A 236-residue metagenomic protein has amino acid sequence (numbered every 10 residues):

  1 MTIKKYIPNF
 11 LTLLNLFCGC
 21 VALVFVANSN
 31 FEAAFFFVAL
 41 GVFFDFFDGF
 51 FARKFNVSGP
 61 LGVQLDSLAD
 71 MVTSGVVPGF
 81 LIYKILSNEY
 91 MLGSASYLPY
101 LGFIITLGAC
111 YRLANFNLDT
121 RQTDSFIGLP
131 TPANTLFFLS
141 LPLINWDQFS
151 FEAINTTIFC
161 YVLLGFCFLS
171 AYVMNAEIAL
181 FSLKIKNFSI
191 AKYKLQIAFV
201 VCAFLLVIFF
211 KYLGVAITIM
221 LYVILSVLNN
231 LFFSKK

Functional and structural regions predicted by a protein language model:
M1-F10, Q64-L65, S182-K192: Short, amphipathic, aromatic/basic-enriched membrane-interface segments that mark the entry/exit of transmembrane
M1-F46, V207, G214, T218 (+1 more regions): Topogenic membrane-insertion module of multi-pass membrane proteins
P8-L13, K54-A114: Multi-pass membrane catalytic core of lipid/isoprenoid biosynthesis enzymes
F17, F43, F47-F51, L68 (+1 more regions): Active-site His/Glu-centered metal-binding helix of metallohydrolases
V21-F36, V76-Y100, L141-V162, F209-L213: Helix-coil boundary and interhelical linker segments in multi-pass alpha-helical membrane proteins
F46-K54, Y111-N115, L228-K236: Juxtamembrane membrane-interface segments at transmembrane alpha-helix termini
V57-P60, L92, N117-S125, E152-I154: Membrane-interface helix caps and helix-loop-helix hairpins in membrane proteins
F126-K236: C-terminal membrane-associated helical module and adjoining short loops/tails
